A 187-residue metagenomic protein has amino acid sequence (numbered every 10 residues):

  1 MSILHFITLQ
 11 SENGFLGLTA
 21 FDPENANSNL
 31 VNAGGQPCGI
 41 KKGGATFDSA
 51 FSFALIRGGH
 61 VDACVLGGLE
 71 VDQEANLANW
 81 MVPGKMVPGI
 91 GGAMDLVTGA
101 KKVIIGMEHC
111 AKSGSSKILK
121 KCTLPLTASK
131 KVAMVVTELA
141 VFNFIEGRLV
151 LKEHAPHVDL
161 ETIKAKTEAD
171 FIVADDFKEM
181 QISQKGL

Functional and structural regions predicted by a protein language model:
M1-A20: N-terminal low-complexity or amphipathic/hydrophobic leaders
L18-G186: Conserved phosphate- and dinucleotide-binding cores of soluble alpha/beta proteins, encompassing both enzyme active
